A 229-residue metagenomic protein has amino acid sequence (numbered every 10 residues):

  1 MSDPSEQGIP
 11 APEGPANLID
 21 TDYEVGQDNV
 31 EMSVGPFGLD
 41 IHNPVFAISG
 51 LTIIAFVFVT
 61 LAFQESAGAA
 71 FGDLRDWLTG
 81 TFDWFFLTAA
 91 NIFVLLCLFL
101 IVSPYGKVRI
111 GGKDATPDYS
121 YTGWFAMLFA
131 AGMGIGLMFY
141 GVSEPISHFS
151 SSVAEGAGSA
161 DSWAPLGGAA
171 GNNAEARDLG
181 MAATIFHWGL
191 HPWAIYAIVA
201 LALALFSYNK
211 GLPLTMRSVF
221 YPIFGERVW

Functional and structural regions predicted by a protein language model:
S2-A164, G171-A176: N-terminal alpha-helical transmembrane segments of multi-pass membrane transport and channel/translocase proteins
N17, F37-A47, T52-L61, V94-C97 (+2 more regions): Helix-loop-helix module between adjacent transmembrane segments
P165-A170, A176, L190-W193, L203: Alpha-helical transmembrane segments and their immediate juxtamembrane interface regions
A169-D178, F224-V228: Short membrane-interface loop/juxtamembrane segments of multi-pass integral membrane proteins
